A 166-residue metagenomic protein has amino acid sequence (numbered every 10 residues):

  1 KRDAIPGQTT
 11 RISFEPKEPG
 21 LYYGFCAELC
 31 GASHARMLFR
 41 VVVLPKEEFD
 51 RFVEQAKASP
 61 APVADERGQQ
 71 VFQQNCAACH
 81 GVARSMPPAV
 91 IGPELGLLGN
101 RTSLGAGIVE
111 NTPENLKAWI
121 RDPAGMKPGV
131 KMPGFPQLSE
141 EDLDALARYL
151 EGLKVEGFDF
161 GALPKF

Functional and structural regions predicted by a protein language model:
K1-M37, V43-P45: Membrane-embedded segments
A27-E28, G152-F166: N-terminal export/targeting leaders of redox proteins
A27-G31, C79-M86, N100, R121 (+1 more regions): Detector for the c-type heme attachment site
A32-R67, N75, A89, G161-F166: Extracytoplasmic/periplasmic copper-protein system
M37, P88-L98, W119-L153: Axial heme c-ligation environment in periplasmic c-type cytochrome domains
M37-E47, G81-K117: Gly/Gly-Pro-rich "capping" loops immediately C-terminal to redox-active cysteine motifs in periplasmic/lumenal
E48, V63-V71, N111, N115 (+2 more regions): Extracytoplasmic/secreted proteins, especially bacterial periplasmic and envelope-associated proteins
A61-R84, L95: Sequence/structural segment immediately N-terminal to covalent heme-attachment motifs in c-type and related
